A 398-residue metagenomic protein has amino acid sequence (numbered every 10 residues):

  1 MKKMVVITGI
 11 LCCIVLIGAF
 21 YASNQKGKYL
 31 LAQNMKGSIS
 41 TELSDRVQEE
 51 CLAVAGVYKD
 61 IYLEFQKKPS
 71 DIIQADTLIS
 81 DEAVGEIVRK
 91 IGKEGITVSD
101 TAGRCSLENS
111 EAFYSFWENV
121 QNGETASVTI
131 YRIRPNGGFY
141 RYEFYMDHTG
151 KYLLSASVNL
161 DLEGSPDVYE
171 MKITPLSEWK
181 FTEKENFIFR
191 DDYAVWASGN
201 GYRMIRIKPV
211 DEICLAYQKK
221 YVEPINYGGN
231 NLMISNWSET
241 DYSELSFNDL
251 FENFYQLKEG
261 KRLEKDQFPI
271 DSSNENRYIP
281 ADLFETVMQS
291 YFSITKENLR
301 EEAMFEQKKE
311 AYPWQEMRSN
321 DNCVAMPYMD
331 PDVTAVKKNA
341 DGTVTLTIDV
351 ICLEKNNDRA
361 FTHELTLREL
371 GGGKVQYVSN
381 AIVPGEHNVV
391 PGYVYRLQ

Functional and structural regions predicted by a protein language model:
M4-N24: Sec-dependent N-terminal signal peptides of Gram-positive bacterial secreted proteins and lipoproteins
G27-Q398: Mature, Sec-exported extracytoplasmic domains of Gram-positive
